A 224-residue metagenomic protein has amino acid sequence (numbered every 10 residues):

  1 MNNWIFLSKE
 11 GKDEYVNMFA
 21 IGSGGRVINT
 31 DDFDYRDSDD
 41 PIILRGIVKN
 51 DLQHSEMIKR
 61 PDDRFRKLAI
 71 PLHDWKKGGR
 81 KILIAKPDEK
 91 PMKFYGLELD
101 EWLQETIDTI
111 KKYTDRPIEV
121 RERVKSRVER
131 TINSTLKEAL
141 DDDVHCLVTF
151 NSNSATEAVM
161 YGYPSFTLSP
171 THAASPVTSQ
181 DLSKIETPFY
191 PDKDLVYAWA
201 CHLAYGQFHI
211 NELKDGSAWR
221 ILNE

Functional and structural regions predicted by a protein language model:
M1-I47, S134-E138, S154-A155: Active-site and donor-binding regions of nucleotide-sugar-utilizing enzymes
N2, I28-D31, R121, F150 (+1 more regions): Generic beta-sheet signal
N2-N3, K81, H145-C146: Structural motif
E10-K12, F33-Y35, P87-P91, V124-R127 (+2 more regions): Short, solvent-exposed loop/turn segments at secondary-structure junctions
R36-G79, S175-E224: Leloir-type glycosyltransferase catalytic cores
K77-R127: Conserved catalytic-core segment of nucleotide-activated headgroup transferases in glycan assembly
K111-F166: Donor nucleotide-activated moiety binding/catalytic core segment of transferases that use nucleotide-activated donors
G162-Q180: Gly/Pro- and small hydrophobic-enriched strand-loop and loop-to-helix capping segments that sit at the rims
